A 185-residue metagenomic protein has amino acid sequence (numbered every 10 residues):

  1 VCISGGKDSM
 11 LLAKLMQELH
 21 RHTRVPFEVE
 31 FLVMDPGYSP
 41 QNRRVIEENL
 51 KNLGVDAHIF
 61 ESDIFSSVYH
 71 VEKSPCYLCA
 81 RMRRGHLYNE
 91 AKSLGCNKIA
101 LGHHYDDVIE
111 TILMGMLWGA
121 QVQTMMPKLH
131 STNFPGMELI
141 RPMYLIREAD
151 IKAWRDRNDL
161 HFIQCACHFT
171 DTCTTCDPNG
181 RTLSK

Functional and structural regions predicted by a protein language model:
V1-M114, W118-V122, M126, A149-A153 (+1 more regions): ATP-dependent adenylation/nucleotidyltransferase module used to activate substrates
D107-K185: Catalytic subdomain that performs nucleotidyl-dependent activation
